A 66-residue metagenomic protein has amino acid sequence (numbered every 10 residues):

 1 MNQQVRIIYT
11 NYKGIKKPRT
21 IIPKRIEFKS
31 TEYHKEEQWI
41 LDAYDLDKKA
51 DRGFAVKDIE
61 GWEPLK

Functional and structural regions predicted by a protein language model:
M1-K66: Short glycine- and basic-residue-enriched patches
